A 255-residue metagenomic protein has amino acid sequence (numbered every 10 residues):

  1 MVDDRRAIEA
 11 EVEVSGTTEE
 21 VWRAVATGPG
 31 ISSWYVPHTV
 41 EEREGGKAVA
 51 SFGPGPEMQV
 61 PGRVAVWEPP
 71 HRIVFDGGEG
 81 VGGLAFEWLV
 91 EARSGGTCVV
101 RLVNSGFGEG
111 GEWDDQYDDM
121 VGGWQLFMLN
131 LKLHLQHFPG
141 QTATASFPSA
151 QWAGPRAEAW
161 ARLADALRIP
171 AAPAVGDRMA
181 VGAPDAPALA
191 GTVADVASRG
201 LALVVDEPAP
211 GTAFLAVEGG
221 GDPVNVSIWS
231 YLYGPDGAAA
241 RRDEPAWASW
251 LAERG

Functional and structural regions predicted by a protein language model:
M1-A7: Short acidic N-proximal helix/loop "leader" segments that mark the beginning of a domain or an inter-domain linker
D3, E109-F147, A153-W160, A164 (+1 more regions): A conserved amphipathic terminal alpha-helix motif
E9, G16, G28-R63, E68 (+3 more regions): Short beta-edge strand/loop motif at the mouth of beta-sheet-based domains
E9-T17, E112-D118: Short, low-complexity N-terminal intrinsically disordered segments enriched in polar/charged residues
E11, R63, E87-L89: Short, surface-exposed charged micro-motifs
A26-T27, L129: Solvent-exposed alpha-helix faces
R72-V121, A194-R254: Beta-strand/loop substructures that line and gate deep hydrophobic ligand-binding cavities in soluble
